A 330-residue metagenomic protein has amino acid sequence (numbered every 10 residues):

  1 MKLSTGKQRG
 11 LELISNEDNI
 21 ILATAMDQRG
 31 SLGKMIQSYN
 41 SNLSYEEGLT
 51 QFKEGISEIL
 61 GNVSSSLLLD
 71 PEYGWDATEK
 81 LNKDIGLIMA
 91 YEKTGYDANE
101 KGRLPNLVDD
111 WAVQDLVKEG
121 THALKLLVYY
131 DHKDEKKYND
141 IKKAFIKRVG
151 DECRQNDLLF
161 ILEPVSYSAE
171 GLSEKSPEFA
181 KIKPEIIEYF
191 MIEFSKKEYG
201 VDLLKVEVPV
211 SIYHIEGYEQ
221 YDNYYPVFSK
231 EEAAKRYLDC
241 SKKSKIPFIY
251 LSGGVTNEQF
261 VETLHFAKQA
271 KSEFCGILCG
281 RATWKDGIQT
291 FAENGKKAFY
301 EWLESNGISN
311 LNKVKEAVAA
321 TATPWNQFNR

Functional and structural regions predicted by a protein language model:
M1-Y138, G200, Y225-F228, K245-P247 (+4 more regions): Alpha/beta catalytic barrel-like cores
K7-G10, F190-M191, K235: Glycine-rich, charged/polar anion/phosphate-binding loops that engage phosphate groups from diverse ligands
L126-N223, A233, S244: Eukaryote-skewed repeat-based solenoidal scaffolds used as protein-protein interaction platforms, primarily
P209-G253, E258-Q269: Surface-exposed substrate-engagement region within the catalytic domains of secreted or surface-exposed extracellular
